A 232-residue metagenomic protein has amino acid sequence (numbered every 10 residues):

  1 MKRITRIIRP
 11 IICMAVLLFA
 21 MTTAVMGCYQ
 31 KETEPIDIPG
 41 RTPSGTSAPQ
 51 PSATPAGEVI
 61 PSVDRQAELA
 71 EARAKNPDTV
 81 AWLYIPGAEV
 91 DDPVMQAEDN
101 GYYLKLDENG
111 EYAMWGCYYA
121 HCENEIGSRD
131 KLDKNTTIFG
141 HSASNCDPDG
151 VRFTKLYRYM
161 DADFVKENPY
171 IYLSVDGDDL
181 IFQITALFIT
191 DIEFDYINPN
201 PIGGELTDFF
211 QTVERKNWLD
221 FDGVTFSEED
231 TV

Functional and structural regions predicted by a protein language model:
M1-M14: N-terminal Sec-pathway targeting helices
K2, F19-A20, P51: Low-complexity intrinsically disordered segments
I4, T22-V25: Alpha-helical transmembrane segments in eukaryotic/viral proteins
M14-T23: Bacterial N-terminal signal peptides
A24-V232: Solvent-exposed, non-transmembrane regions of membrane-associated and secreted proteins
